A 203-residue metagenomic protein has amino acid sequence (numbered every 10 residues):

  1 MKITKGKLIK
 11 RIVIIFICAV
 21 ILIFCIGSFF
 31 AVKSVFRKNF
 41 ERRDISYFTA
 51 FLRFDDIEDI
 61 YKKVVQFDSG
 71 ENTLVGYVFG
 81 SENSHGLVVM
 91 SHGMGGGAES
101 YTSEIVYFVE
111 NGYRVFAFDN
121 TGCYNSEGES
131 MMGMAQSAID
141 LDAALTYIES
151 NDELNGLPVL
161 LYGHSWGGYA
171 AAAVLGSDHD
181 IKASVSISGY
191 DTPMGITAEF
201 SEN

Functional and structural regions predicted by a protein language model:
I12, C18-F67, V75-Y77: An N-terminal hydrophobic leader/cap segment in hydrolases
E41, A173-N203: Hydrolase active-site cap/lid region
H85-G93: Short beta-strand element of the alpha/beta-hydrolase
M94-Y107, N120: The serine-hydrolase catalytic nucleophile loop
Y107-E127: Conserved alpha/beta-hydrolase
M131-D152: Alpha/beta-hydrolase active-site loop
T146-S165: Gly/Ser-rich "nucleophile elbow"/oxyanion-hole loop immediately N-terminal to the catalytic nucleophile in hydrolases
G163-A173: Glycine-rich nucleophile elbow surrounding the catalytic serine of serine-hydrolase chemistry
